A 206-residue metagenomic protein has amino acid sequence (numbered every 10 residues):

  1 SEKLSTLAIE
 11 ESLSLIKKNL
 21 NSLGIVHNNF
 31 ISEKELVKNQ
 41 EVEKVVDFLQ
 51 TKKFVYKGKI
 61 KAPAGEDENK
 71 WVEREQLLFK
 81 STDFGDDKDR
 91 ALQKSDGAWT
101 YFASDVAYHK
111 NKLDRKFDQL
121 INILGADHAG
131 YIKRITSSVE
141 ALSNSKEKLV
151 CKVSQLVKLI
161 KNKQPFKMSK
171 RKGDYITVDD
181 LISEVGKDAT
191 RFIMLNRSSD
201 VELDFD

Functional and structural regions predicted by a protein language model:
S1-D206: NTP-dependent nucleotidyl-transfer catalytic core
